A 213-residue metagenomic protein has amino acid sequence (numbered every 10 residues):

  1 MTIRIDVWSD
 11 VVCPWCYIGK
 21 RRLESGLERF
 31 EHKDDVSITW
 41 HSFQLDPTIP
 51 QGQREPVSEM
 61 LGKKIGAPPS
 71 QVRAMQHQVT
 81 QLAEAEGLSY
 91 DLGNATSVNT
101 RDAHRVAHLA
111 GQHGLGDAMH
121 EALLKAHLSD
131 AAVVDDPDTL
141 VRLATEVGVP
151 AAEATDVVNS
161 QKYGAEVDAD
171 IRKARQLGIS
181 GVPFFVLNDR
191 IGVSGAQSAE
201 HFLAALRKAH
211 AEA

Functional and structural regions predicted by a protein language model:
M1-T2: A short beta-strand-turn-helix
I5-H32, V36, W40, A107-A213: C-terminal cap of thioredoxin/glutaredoxin-like
K20-H127: Structural alpha/beta surface segment adjacent to cysteine/selenocysteine redox centers across thiol/disulfide enzymes
